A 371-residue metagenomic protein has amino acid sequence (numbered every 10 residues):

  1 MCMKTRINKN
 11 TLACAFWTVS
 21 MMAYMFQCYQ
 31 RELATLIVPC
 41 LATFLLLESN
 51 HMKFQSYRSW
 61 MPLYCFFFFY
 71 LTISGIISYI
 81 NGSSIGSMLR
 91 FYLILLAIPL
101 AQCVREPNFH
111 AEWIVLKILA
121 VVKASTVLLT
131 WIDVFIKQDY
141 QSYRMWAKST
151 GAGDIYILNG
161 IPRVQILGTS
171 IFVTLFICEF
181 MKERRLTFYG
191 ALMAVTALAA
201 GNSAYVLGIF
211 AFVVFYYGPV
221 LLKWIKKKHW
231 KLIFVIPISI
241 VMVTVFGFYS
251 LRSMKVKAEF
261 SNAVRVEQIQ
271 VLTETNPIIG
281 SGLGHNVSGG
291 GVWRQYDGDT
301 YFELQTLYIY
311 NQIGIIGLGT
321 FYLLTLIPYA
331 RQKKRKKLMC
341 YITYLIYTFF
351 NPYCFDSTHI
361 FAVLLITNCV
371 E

Functional and structural regions predicted by a protein language model:
C2-S253, G298-E371: Hydrophobic transmembrane helix bundles of membrane-integrated enzymes that assemble and modify cell-envelope
R252-I313: Long extracytoplasmic/lumenal interhelical loops at the membrane interface of multi-pass membrane proteins
